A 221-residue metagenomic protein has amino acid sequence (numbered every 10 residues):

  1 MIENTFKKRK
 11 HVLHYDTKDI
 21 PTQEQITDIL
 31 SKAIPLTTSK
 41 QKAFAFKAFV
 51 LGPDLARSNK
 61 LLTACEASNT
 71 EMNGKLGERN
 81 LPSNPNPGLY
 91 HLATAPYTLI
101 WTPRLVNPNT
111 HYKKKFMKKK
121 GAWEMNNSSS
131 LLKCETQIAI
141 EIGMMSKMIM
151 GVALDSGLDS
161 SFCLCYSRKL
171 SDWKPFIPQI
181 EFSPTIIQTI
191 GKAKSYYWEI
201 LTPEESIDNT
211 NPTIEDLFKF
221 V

Functional and structural regions predicted by a protein language model:
M1-P108, E215-V221: N-terminal amphipathic, basic helical "cap/leader" segment at the start of enzyme domains
R9-L13, G151, T202-E204: Short, cationic motifs built from Arg/Lys/His that form the positively charged side of catalytic pockets
I29, A33-I34, L99, L105 (+1 more regions): Small-aliphatic-rich amphipathic alpha-helix that forms the alpha element of a beta-alpha
A64-C65, H111-A122: Short, flexible, mixed-charge acidic loops at enzyme active sites
T70-G77, F176-T202: A glycine-rich helix N-cap at a beta->alpha junction
A95-Y97, S156, P184-I186: Generic beta-strand structural signal
T110-K114, C165, E199-I200: A short secondary-structure junction signal
E199-V221: Phosphate/diphosphate-binding glycine-rich loops and adjacent basic-rich segments that engage nucleotide
